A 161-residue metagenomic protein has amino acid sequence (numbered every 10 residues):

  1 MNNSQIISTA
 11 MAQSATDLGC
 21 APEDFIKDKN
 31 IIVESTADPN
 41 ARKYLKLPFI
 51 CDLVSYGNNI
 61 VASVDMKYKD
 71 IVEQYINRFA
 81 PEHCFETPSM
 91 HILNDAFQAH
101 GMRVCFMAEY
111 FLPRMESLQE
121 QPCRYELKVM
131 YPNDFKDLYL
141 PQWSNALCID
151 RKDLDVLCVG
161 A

Functional and structural regions predicted by a protein language model:
N2-I7: Extracellular glycan-recognition regions
T9-D134: Acyl-donor-binding surface of acyltransferase catalytic domains
D134-A161: A mid-sequence, solvent-exposed acidic-amphipathic segment
